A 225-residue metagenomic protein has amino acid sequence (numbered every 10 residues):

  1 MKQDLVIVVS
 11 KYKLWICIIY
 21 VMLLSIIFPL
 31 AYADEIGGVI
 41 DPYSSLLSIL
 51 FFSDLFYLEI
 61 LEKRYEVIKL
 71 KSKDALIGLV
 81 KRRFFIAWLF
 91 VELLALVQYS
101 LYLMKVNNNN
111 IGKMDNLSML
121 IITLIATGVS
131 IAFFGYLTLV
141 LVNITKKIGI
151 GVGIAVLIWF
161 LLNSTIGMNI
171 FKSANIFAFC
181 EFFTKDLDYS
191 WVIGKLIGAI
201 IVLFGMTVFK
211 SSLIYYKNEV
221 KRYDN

Functional and structural regions predicted by a protein language model:
M1-W15, V220-N225: Aromatic- and glycine-rich beta-strand/loop motifs that create alpha-glucan
D4-S10, L76-F85: Interfacial transmembrane-helix starts/ends
I7-L14, V21-A31, E66, A87 (+2 more regions): N-terminal hydrophobic signal/anchor transmembrane helix of membrane proteins
M22-Y57, K81-G149: Secretory targeting signals
A31-Y32, G149-N225: Terminal transmembrane helical anchor/hairpin motif
Y57-I68, N169-A178: A cytosolic-side transmembrane-helix exit/cap motif
I60, R64, L101, K105-N110 (+4 more regions): Membrane-interfacial segments
I68-G78: Short helix-to-coil transition segments within interhelical loops that connect adjacent transmembrane helices
